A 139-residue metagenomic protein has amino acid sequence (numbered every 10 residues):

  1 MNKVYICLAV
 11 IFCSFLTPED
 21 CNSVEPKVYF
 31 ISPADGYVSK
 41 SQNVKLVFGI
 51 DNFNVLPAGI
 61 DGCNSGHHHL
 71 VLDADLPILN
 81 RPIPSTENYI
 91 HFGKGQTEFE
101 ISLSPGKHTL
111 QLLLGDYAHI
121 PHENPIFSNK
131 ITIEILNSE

Functional and structural regions predicted by a protein language model:
V4-C13: Sec-dependent N-terminal signal peptides
C21-S41, E139: Short, compositionally biased P/S/T/A/G/V-rich stretches that sit at domain boundaries
Q42, S104-G106: A glycine-anchored, Pro-Gly-centered beta-turn/N-cap motif
G49-I60, I120: Short amphipathic, basic-aromatic surface patches that mediate peripheral association with negatively charged
I60-H68, F127: Short coil-to-beta strand junction motifs in C2/discoidin
P77-L79, G115-E123: Short acidic/polar inter-strand loop motif in beta-rich domains
E123-E139: Short beta-strand elements
